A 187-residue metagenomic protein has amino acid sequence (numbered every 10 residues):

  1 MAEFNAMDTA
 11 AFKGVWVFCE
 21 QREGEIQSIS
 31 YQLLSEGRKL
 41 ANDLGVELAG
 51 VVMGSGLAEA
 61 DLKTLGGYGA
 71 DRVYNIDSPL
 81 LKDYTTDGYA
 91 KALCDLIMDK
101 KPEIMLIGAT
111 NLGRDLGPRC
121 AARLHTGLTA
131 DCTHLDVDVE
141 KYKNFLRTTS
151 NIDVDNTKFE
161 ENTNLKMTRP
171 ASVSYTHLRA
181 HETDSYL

Functional and structural regions predicted by a protein language model:
E3, A11-E25, I29-S172: A glycine-rich, acidic short-motif signal
T176-T183: Conserved small/polar residues in nucleotide/adenosyl-binding loops
